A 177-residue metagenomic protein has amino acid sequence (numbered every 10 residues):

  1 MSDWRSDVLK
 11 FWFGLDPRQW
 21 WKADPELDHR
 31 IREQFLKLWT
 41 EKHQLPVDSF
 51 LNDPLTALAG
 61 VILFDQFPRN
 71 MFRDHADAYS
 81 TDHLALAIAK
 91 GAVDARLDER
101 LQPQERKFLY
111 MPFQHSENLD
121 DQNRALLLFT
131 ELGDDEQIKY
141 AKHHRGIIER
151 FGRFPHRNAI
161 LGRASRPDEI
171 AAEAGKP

Functional and structural regions predicted by a protein language model:
M1-P177: Intrinsically disordered, low-complexity activation-like regions
